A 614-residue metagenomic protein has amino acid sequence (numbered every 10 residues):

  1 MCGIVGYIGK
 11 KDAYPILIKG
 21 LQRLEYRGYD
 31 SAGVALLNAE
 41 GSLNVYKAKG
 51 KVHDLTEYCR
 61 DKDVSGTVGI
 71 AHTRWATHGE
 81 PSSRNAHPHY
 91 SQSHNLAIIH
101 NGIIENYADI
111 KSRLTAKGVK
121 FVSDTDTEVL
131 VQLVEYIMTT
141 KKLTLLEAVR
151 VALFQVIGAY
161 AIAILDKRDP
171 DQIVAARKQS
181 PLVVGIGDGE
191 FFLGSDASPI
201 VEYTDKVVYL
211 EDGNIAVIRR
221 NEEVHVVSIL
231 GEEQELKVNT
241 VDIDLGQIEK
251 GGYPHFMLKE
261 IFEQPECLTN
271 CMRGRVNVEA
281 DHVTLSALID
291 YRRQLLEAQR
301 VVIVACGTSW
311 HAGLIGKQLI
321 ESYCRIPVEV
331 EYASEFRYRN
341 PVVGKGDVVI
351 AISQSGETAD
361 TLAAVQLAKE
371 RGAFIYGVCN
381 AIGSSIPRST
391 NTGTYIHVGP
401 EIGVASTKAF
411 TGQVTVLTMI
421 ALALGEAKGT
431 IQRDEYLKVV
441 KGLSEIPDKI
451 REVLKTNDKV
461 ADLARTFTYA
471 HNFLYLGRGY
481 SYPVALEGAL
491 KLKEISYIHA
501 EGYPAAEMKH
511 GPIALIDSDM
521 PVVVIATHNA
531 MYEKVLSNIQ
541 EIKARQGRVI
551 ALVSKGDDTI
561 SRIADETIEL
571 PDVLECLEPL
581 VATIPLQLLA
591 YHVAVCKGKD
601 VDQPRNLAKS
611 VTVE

Functional and structural regions predicted by a protein language model:
M1-K250, P254-H255, T269-R300, Y338 (+4 more regions): Conserved short alpha-helical segments that host acidic/polar catalytic motifs at enzyme active sites
G50, A71-R84, E279-R292, G316-I352 (+1 more regions): Glycine-rich oxoanion-binding loops at beta->alpha junctions
V68, L96, R300-V302, V348 (+3 more regions): Structural motif
P88-Y90, L165, V174-A175, V207-V208 (+13 more regions): Replace "in large, NTP-powered and nucleic-acid-processing enzymes" with "in large, NTP-powered factors and other
V156-E190, L463, T468-E494, M531 (+1 more regions): Acidic/histidine-rich
M257, R548, S561-I563, V573-E614: Generic C-terminus detector
Q264-L268, M272-V302, T392-P521, A594-E614: Active-site phosphate/pyrophosphate-binding segments
R293-K438, G442-E445, I525-E566, L589 (+1 more regions): Glycine-rich phosphate-binding loops that contact phosphosugars or nucleotide phosphates
